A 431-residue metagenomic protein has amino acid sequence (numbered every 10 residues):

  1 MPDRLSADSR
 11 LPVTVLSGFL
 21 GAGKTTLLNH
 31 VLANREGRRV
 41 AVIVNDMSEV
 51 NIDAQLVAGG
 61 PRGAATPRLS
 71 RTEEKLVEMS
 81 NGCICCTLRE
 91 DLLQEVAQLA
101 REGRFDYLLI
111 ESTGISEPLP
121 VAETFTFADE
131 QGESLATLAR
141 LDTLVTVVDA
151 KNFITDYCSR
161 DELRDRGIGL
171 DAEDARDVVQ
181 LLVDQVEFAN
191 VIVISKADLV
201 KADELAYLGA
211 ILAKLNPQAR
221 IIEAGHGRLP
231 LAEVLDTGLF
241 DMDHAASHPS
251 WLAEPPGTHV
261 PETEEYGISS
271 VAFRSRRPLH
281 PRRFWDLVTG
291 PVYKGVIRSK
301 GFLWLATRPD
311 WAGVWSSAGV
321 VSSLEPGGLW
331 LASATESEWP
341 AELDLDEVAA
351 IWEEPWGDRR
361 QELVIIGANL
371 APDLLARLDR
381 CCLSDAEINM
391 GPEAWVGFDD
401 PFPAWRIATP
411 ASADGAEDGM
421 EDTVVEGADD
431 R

Functional and structural regions predicted by a protein language model:
P2-L5, F153, S159-E362, N369 (+2 more regions): C-terminal accessory "lid"/substrate-recognition subdomains
P2-S17, A22-Q180: Nucleotide-state-sensitive switch-loop elements of NTP-binding domains
N29, Q94, E123, A206 (+3 more regions): A broad, structural surface signal
H30, A54, I351-W352, L370: Generic detector of bulky aromatic hydrophobic side chains
Q55-P61, G209-L212, A376-R380: Short, aromatic/basic amphipathic alpha-helical patches
L93, E117-P118, P281, P372-L375: Short, well-ordered alpha-helical microsegments
Y157-C158, L375-R377: Short, charged, solvent-exposed linker or helix-capping segments at domain edges/interfaces that act as flexible hinges
